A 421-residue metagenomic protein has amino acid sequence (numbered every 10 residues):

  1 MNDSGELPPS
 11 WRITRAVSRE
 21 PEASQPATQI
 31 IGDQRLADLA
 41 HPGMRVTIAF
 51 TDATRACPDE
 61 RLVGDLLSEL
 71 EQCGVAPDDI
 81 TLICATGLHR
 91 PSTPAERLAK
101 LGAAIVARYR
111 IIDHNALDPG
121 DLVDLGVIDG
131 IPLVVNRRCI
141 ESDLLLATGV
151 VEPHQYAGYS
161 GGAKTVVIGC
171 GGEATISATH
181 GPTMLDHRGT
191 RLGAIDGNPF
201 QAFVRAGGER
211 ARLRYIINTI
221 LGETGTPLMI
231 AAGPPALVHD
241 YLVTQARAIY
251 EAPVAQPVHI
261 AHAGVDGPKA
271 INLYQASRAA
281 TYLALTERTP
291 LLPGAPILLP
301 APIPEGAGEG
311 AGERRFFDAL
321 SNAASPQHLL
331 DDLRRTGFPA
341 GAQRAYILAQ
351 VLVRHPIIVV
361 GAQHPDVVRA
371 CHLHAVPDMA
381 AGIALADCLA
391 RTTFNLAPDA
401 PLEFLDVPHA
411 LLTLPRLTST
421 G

Functional and structural regions predicted by a protein language model:
M1-A27: N-terminal amphipathic/basic leader segments beginning at the initiator methionine
I31-T47, Q72-P77, A252-H259, P290-L292 (+1 more regions): Glycine-rich phosphate/diphosphate-binding loops that line cofactor/substrate pockets in enzymes
R45-A56, T81-G87, H262-G264: Short glycine-rich or small-residue beta-strand-to-loop segments that form or flank ligand, phosphate, metal/Fe-S
T47-A49, L146-T148, H259-G264, L298 (+1 more regions): Structural motif
E71, A279-G421: C-terminal non-catalytic interaction/assembly regions of soluble proteins
T81-E96, A116-V123, E305: Short, conserved secondary-structure transition motifs
R97-D121, S325-L333: A glycine-rich helix N-cap at a beta->alpha junction
R108-P257: Conserved, well-structured core segments that form the ligand-binding/active-site neighborhood of functional domains
